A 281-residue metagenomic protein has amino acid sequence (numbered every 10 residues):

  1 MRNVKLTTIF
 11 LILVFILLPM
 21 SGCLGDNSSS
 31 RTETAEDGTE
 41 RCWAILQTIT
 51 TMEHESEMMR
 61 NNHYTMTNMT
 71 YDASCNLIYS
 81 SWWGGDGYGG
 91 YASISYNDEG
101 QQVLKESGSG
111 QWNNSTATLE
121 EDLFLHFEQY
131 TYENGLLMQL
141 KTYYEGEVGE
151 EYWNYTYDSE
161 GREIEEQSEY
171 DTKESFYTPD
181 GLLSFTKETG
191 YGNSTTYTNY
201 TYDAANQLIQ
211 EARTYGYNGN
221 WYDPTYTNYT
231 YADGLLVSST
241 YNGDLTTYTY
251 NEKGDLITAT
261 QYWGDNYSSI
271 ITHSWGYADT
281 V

Functional and structural regions predicted by a protein language model:
M1-E40: Secretory targeting signatures
A35-V281: Buried hydrophobic residues that stabilize the cores of well-folded domains
